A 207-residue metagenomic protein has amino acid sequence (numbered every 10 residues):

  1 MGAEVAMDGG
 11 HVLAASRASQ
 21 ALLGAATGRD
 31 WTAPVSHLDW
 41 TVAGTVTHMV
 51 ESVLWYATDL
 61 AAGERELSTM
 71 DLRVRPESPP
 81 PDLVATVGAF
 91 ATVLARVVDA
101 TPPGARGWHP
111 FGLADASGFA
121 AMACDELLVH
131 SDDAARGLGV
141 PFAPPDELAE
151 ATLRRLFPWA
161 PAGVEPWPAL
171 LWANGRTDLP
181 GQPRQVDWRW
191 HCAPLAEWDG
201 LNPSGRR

Functional and structural regions predicted by a protein language model:
G2-H11, A15-A18, A25-L38, W55-S78 (+3 more regions): Structured surface interface patches that mediate subunit assembly and partner/cofactor docking
